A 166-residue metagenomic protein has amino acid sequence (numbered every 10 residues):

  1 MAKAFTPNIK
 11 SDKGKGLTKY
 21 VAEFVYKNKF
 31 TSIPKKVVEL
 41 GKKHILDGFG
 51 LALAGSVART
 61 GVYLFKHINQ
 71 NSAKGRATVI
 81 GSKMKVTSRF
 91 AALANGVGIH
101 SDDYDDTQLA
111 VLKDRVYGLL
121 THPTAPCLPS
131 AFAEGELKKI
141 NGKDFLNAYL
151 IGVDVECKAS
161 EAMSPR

Functional and structural regions predicted by a protein language model:
A2-R166: N-terminal core-entry segment
